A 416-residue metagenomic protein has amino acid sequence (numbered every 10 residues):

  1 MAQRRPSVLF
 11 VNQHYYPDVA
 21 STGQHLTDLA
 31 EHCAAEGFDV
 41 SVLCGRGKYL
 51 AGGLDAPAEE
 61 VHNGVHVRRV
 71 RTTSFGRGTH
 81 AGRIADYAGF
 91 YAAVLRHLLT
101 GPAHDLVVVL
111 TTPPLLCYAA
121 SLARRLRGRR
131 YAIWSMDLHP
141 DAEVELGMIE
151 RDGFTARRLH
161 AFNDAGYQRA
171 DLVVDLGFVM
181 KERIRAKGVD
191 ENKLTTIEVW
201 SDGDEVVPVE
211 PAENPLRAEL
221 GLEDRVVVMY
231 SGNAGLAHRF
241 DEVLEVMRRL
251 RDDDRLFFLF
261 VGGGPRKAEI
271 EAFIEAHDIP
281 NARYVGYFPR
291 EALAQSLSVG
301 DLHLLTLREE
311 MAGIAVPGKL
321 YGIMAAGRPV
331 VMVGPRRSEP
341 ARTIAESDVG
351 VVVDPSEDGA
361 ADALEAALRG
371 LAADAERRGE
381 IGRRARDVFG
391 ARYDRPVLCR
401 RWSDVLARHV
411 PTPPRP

Functional and structural regions predicted by a protein language model:
M1-H66, P396, P414-P416: N-terminal subdomain of nucleotide-sugar transferases
R46, V179, W200: Carbohydrate-associated surface elements
D55-E59, V207-G221: A short helix/loop element that forms part of the nucleotide-sugar donor recognition site in Leloir-type
L115-Y118, L122-L126, G153-D175: Membrane-proximal helix-turn-helix segments that form the acceptor-binding/catalytic region of lipid-linked
L222-H238, L244-M247, L259: Conserved donor-binding/catalytic core segment of Leloir-type glycosyltransferases
H238, P289-Q295, H303-M324, P329-R342: Nucleotide-sugar-dependent
V261-G262, A268-A294: Nucleotide-activated donor-binding/catalytic signature segment of Leloir-type glycosyltransferases, i.e., the conserved
A363, G370, R377-A391: A short, well-ordered alpha-helix in the C-terminal region of glycosyltransferases
